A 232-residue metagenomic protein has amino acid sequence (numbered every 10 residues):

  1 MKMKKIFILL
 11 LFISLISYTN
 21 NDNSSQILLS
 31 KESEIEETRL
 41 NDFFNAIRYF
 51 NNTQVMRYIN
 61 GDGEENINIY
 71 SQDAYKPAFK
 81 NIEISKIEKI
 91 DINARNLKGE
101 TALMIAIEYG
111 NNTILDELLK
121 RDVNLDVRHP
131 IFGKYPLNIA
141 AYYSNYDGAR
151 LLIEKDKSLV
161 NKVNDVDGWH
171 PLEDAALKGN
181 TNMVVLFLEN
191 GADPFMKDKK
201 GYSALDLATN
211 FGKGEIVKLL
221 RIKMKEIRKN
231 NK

Functional and structural regions predicted by a protein language model:
I6-S14: Sec-dependent N-terminal signal peptides
Y18-F43, T209-K232: Ankyrin-repeat-protein effector appendages
R39, G99, G133, D167-G168 (+1 more regions): Start-of-repeat signature of ankyrin repeats
N45-F50, Q72-P77, I105-N111, I139-N145 (+2 more regions): Ankyrin repeat A-helix N-terminal signature
Q54, T113-I114, D147-G148, N182-M183 (+1 more regions): Conserved ankyrin/ankyrin-like repeat signature
N60-E64, E83-D91, D116-N124, R150-L159 (+2 more regions): Ankyrin repeat domain, specifically the short helix-to-loop turn at the C-terminus of the second helix of each repeat
I67-I69, A94-R95, L125-H129, L159-N164 (+1 more regions): Ankyrin repeat boundary signal
I131-K134, N138-L151, D156-W169: Alpha-helical adaptor scaffolds
